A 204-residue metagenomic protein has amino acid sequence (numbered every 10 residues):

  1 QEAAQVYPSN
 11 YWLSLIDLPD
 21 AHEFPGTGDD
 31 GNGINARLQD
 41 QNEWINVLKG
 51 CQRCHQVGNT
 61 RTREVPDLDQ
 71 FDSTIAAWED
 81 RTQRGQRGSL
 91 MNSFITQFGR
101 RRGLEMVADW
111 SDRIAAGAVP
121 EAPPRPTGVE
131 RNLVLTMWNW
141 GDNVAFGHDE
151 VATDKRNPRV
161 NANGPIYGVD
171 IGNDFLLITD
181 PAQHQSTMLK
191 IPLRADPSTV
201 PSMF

Functional and structural regions predicted by a protein language model:
Q1-S14: Periplasm-facing N-terminal accessory domains of Gram-negative outer-membrane beta-barrel systems
R37-R53: Sequence/structural segment immediately N-terminal to covalent heme-attachment motifs in c-type and related
L48-N59, V107: The canonical Cys-X-X-Cys-His
N59-G85: Gly/Gly-Pro-rich "capping" loops immediately C-terminal to redox-active cysteine motifs in periplasmic/lumenal
R81-T82, A122-W140, S186-M203: Beta-propeller fold detector
G88-R125: C-terminal capping alpha-helices of c-type cytochrome domains
G141-A162, P201-F204: Structural signature of eukaryotic scaffold interfaces centered on beta-propeller domains
N161-F204: Beta-propeller domains
